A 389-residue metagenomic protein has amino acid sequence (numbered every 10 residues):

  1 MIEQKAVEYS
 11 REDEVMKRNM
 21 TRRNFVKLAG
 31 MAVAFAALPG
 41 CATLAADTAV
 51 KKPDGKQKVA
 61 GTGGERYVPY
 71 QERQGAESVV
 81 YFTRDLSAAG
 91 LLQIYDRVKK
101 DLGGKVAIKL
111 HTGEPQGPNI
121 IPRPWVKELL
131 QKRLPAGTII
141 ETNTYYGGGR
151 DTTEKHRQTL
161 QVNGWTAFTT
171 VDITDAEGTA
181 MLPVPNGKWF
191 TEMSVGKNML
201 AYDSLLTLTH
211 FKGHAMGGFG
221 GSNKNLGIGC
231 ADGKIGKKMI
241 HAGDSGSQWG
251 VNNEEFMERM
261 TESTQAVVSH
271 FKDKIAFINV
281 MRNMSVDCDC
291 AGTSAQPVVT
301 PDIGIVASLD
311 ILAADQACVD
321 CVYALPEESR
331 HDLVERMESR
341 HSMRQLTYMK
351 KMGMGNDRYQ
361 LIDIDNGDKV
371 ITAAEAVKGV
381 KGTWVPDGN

Functional and structural regions predicted by a protein language model:
Q4: Cationic, low-complexity basic patches in intrinsically disordered or flexible, solvent-exposed regions
Y9-D13, K17-N389: N-terminal and secondary-structure boundary signal
